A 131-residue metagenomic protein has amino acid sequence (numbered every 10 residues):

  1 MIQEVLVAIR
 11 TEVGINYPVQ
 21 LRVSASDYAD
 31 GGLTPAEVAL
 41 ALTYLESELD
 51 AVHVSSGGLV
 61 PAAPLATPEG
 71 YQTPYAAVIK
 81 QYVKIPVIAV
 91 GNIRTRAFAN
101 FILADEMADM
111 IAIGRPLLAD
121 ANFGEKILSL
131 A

Functional and structural regions predicted by a protein language model:
M1-A131: Flavin-dependent oxidoreductase catalytic cores
